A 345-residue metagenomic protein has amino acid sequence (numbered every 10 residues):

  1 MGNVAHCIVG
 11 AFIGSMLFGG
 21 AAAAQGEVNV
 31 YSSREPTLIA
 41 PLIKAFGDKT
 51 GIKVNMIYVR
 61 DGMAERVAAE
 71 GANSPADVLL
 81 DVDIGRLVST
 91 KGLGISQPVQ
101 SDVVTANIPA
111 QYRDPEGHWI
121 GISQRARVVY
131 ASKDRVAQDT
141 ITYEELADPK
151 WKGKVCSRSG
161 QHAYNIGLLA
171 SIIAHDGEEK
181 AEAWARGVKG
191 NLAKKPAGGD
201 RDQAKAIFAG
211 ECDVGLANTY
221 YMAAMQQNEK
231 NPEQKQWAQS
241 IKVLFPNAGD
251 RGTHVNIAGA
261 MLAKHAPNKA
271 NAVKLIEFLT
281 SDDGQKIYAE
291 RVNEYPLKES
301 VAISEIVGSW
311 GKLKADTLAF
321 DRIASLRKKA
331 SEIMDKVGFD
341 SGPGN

Functional and structural regions predicted by a protein language model:
Q25-V88: Early extracytoplasmic/lumenal segment of secretory-pathway proteins
Y31-R34, P115-E116, A131-K133, Q138 (+3 more regions): Short beta-strand->loop
S74-L79, Q97-V129, E144, K154-S157: A structural signal for short loop-to-beta-strand junctions that line the ligand-binding cleft of periplasmic/secreted
I84-I95, D114-I141, L169-A170, V255-A260: Periplasmic solute-binding protein
D134-I141, I173-E182, A266-A272: Short helix-loop capping/hinge motifs at secondary-structure junctions, enriched in acidic/polar residues
S171, D176-P246: Ligand-binding pocket segment of bilobal, Venus flytrap-like solute-binding proteins
A258-T317: Mature extracytoplasmic/periplasmic domains
D316-N345: Conserved C-terminal helix/tail region of periplasmic/extracytoplasmic solute-binding proteins
